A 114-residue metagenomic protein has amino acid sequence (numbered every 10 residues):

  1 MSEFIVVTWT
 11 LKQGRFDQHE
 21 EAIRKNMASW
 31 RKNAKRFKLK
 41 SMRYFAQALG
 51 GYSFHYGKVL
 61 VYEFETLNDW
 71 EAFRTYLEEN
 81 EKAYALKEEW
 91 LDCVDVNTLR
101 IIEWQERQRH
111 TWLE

Functional and structural regions predicted by a protein language model:
M1-E3, G50-F54: Short, flexible turn/loop "capping" segments at secondary-structure junctions
S2-T10: Active-site-flanking beta-strand signature of metal-NTP-handling nucleotidyl enzymes and homologous cyclase-like
L11-Q13, F64-T66, E106: Non-catalytic surface loops within mature trypsin-like serine protease
K12-E21: Short, surface-exposed ligand-recognition loops at beta-strand->loop->(often short) alpha-helix junctions that present
K25-S41, Y52-H55, V61-I102: An amphipathic, aromatic/His-enriched active-site/gating alpha helix that lines ligand/cofactor pockets
Y44-G50: Short, solvent-exposed loop/turn elements at beta->coil junctions and helix N-caps that rim active or binding pockets
R100-E114: Acidic/histidine-enriched, glycine/proline-rich intrinsically disordered or flexible terminal extensions
